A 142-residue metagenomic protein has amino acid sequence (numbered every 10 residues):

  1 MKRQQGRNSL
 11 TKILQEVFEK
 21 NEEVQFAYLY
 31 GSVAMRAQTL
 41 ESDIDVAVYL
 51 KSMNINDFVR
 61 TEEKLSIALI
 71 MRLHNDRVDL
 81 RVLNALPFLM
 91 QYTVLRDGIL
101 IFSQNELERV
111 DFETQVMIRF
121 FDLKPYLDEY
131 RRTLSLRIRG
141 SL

Functional and structural regions predicted by a protein language model:
M1-F26, A34-L40, M53-L142: Catalytic core of pol beta-like nucleotidyltransferases
S42-I44: Short, conserved active-site loops that position catalytic residues or coordinate cofactors/metal ions across diverse
A47-K51: Short hydrophobic/aromatic beta-strand micro-patches that form the beta-sheet surface supporting nucleotide- or nucleic
